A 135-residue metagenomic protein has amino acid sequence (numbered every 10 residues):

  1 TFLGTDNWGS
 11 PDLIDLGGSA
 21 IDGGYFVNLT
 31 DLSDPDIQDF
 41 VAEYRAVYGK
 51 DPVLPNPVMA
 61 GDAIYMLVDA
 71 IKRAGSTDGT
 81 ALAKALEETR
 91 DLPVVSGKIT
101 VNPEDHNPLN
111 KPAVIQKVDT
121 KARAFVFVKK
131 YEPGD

Functional and structural regions predicted by a protein language model:
T1-D135: Extracytosolic ligand-binding ectodomains
